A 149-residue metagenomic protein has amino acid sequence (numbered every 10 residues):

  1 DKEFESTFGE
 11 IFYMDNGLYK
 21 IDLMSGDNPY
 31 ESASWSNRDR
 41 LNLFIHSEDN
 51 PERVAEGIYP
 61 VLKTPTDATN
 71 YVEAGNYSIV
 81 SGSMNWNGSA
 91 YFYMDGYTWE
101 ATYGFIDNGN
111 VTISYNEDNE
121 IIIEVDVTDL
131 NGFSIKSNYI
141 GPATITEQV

Functional and structural regions predicted by a protein language model:
D1-F8, G109, E124-V149: Edge beta-strand at a domain terminus
D1-N28: Charge-rich, low-complexity N-terminal segments
K20-S114: Surface-exposed helix/loop patches within compact recognition domains
N50, D67, T98-W99, D118 (+2 more regions): Generic "edge-of-domain/loop-turn" microfeature
Y59, Y97-W99, I121, D129 (+1 more regions): Generic detector of bulky aromatic hydrophobic side chains
I113-I121: A short, structured loop/turn motif at beta-sheet edges
